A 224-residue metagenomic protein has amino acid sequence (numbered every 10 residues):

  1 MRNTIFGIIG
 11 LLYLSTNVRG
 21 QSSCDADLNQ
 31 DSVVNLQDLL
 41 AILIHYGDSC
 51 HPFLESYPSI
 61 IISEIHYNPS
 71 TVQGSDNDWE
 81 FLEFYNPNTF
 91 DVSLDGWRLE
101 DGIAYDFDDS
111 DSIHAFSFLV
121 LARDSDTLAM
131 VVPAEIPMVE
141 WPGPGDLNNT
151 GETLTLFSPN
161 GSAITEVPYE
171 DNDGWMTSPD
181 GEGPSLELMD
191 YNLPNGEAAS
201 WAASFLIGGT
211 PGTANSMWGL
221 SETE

Functional and structural regions predicted by a protein language model:
T4-G20, S56: Sec-dependent N-terminal signal peptides
F6-G10, L43, H114: Residues marking helix boundaries in flexible regions
Q21, S49-S56, G219-E224: Short, composition-biased motifs enriched in small/polar/acidic residues
Q21-D27: Cleaved targeting-peptide boundary
L28-H51: Alpha-helical segments with a strong preference for the paired helices of cellulosomal dockerin domains
I44-H45, G208, S216: Aromatic- and Gly/Pro-enriched helix-to-coil junctions and flexible linker segments
F53-A199, A203-T210, E222: Activation on beta-sandwich/Ig-like modules and their edge loops
